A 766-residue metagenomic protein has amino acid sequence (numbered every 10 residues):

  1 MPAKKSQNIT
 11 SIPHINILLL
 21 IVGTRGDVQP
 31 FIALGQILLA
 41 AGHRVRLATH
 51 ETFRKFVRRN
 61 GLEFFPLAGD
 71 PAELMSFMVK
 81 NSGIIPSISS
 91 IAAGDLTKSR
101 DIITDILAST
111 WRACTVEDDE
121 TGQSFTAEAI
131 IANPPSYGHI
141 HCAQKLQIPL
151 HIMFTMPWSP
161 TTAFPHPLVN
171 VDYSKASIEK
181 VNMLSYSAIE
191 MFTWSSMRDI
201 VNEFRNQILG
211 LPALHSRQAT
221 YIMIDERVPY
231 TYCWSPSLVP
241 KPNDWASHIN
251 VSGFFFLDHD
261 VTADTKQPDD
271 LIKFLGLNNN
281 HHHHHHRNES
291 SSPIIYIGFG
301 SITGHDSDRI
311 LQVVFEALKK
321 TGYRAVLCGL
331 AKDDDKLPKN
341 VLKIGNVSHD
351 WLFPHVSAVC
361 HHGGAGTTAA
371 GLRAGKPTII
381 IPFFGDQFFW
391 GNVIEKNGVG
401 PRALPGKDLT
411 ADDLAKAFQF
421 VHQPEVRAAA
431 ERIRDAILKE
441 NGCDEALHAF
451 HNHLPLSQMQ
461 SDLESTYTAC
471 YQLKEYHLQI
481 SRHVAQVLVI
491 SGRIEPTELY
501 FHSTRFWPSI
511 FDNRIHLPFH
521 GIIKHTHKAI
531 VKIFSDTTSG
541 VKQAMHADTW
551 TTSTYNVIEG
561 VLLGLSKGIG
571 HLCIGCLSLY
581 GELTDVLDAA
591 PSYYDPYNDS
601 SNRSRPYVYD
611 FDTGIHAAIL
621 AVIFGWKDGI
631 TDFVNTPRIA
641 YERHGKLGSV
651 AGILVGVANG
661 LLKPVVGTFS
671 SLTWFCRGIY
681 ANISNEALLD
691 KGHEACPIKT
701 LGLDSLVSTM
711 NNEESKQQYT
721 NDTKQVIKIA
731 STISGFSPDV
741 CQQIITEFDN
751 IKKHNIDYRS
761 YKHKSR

Functional and structural regions predicted by a protein language model:
M1-S6, P86-I91, F125, N133 (+2 more regions): C-terminal amphipathic helix plus adjacent low-complexity, charged tail appended to glycosyltransferase catalytic
P2-F65, I530, F534-T538, L565: N-terminal subdomain of nucleotide-sugar transferases
D27, I344-V393: A donor-sugar binding/catalytic signature common to diverse glycosyltransferases and related nucleotide-sugar
E51-N280, H286-I294, G300-Y323, D335-K336 (+4 more regions): Nucleotide-sugar-dependent glycosyltransferase catalytic domains
F65-E73, M153-T155, G363, I380-F384 (+1 more regions): Short beta->alpha connector loops at strand-helix junctions that form conserved, small/polar/Pro-enriched
L327-S348: Nucleotide-activated donor-binding/catalytic signature segment of Leloir-type glycosyltransferases, i.e., the conserved
G385-A417: Change "using UDP/GDP/dTDP sugars" to "using nucleotide sugars
Y467-R766: Amphipathic, glycine/alanine/valine-rich membrane-attaching segments
